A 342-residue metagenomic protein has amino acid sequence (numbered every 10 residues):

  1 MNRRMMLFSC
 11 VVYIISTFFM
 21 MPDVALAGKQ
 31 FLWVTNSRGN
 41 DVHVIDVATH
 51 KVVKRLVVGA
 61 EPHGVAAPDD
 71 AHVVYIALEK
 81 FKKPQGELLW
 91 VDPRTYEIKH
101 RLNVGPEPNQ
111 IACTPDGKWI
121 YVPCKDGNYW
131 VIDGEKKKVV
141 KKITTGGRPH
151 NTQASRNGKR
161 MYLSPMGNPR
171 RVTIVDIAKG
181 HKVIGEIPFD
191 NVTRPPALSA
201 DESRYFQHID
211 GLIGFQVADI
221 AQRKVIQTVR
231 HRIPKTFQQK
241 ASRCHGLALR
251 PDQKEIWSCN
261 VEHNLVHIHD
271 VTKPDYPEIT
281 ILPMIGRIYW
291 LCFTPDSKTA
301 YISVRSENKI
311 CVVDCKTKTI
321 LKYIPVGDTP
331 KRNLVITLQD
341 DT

Functional and structural regions predicted by a protein language model:
M1-V11: Bacterial N-terminal signal peptides that target proteins for export
Y13-F18, P22-T342: Predominantly soluble domains enriched in secretory-pathway, periplasmic, or organellar proteins
